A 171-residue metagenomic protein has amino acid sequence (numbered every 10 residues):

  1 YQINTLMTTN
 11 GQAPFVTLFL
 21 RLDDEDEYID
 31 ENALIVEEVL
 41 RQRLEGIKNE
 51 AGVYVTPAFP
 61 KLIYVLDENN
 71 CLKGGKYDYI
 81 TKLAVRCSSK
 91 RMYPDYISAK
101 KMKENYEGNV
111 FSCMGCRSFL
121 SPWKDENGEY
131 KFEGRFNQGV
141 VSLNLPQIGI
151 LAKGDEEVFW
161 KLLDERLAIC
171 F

Functional and structural regions predicted by a protein language model:
Y1-F171: Conserved catalytic cores of very large enzyme subunits
